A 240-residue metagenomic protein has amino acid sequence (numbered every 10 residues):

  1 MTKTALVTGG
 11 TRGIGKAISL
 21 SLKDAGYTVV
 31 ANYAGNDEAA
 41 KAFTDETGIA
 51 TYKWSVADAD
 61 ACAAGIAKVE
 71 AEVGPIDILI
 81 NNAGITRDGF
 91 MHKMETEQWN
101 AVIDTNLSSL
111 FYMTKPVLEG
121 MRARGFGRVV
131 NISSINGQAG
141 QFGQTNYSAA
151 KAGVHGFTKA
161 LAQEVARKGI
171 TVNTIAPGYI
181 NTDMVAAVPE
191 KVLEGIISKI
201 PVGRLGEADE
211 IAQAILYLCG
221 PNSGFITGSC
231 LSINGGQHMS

Functional and structural regions predicted by a protein language model:
T11-G13: Conserved glycine-rich cofactor-binding loop
F90-M91, Q98-I103, V185, I196: Substrate-binding pocket helix/loop in short-chain dehydrogenase/reductase
T114, A150, T158: Active-site helix of classical SDR
E119, Q163-E164, G224: Alpha-helical segment proximal to the catalytic Tyr-Lys
S134: Residue(s) in the substrate-gating loop at a strand-loop-helix junction that position the organic substrate next
A166, T171, I226-G228, N234: Short, small/polar-rich loop/turn modules that mediate ligand/substrate recognition or access, typified
I200-I211: A conserved structural motif in NAD(P)-dependent oxidoreductases
